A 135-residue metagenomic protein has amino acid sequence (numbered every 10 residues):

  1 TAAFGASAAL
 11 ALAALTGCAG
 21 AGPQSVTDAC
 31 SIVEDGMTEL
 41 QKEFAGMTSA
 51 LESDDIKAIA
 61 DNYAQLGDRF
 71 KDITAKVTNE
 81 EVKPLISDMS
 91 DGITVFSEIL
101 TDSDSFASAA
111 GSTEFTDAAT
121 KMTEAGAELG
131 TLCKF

Functional and structural regions predicted by a protein language model:
T1-C18: Sec-dependent bacterial lipoprotein signal peptides
A19-G22, K134: Bacterial signal peptide processing site
G22-D28: N-terminal helix-cap/turn-to-beta initiation motif at the start of protein domains
D28-S87, V95-D102, A107-C133: Alpha-helical segments in soluble extracytoplasmic regions
